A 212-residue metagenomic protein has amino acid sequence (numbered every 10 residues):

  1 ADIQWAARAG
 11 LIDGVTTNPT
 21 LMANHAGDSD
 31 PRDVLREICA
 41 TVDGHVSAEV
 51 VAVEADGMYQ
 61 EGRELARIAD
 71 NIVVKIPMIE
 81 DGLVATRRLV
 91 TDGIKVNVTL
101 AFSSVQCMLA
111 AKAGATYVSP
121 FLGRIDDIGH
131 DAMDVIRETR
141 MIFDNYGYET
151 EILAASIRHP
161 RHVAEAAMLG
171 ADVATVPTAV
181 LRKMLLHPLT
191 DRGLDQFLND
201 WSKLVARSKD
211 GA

Functional and structural regions predicted by a protein language model:
A1-Q4, A9-L11, T17-R88, D92 (+1 more regions): Active-site beta->alpha loop and helix N-cap motifs at the rims of alpha/beta catalytic domains
D2-A9, G57-E61, L65, A85 (+2 more regions): Catalytic cores of alpha/beta
G14, P19-M22, L100, G114-G129 (+1 more regions): Glycine-rich phosphate-binding active-site loops on the catalytic face of alpha/beta enzymes
N18, V74, A110, A166 (+1 more regions): Conserved, mostly hydrophobic/aromatic
A26-D33, G57, F102, D127-V135 (+1 more regions): Alpha-helix N-cap and loop-to-helix initiation/capping positions
R32-V46, A66-R67, L83-V96, A132-I152 (+1 more regions): Alpha-helix-loop-beta-strand connector modules within alpha/beta enzyme cores
S47-E54, N71-E80, I94-M108, S119-G129 (+1 more regions): Catalytic beta/alpha-barrel core
F143-A212: C-terminal alpha-helical cap/extension of soluble enzyme domains
